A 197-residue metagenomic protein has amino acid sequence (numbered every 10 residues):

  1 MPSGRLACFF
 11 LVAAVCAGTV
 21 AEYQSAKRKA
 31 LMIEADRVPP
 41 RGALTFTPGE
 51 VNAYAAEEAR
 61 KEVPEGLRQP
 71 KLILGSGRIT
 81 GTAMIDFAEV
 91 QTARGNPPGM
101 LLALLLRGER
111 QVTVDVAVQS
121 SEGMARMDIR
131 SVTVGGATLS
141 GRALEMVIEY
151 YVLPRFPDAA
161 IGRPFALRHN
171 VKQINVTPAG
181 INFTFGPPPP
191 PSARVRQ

Functional and structural regions predicted by a protein language model:
M1-F9: Bacterial N-terminal signal peptides that target proteins for export
F9-G18: Hydrophobic h-region of N-terminal signal peptides that target proteins for export in Gram-negative bacteria
A17-Q197: Extracellular/lumenal and peripheral-membrane lipid-interaction modules
